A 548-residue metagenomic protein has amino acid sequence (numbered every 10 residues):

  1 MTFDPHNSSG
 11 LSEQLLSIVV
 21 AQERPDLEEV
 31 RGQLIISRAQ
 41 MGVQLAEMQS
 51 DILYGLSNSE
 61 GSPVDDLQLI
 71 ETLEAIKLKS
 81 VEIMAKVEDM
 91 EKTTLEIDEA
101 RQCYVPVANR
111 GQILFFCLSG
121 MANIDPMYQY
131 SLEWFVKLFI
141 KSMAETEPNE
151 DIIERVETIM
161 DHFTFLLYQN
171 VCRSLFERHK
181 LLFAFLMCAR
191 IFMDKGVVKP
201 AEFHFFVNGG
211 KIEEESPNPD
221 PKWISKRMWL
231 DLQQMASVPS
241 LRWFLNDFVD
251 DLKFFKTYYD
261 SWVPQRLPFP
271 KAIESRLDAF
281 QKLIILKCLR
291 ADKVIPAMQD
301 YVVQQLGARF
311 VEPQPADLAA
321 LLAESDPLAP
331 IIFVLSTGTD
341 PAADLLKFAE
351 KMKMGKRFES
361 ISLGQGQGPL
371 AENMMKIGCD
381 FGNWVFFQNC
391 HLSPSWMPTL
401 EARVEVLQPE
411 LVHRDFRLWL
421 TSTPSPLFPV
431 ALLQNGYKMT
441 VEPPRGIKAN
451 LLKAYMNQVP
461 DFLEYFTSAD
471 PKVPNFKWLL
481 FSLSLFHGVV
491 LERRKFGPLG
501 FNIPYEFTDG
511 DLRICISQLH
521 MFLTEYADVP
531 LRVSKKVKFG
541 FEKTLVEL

Functional and structural regions predicted by a protein language model:
M1-L548: Amphipathic alpha-helical coiled-coil
